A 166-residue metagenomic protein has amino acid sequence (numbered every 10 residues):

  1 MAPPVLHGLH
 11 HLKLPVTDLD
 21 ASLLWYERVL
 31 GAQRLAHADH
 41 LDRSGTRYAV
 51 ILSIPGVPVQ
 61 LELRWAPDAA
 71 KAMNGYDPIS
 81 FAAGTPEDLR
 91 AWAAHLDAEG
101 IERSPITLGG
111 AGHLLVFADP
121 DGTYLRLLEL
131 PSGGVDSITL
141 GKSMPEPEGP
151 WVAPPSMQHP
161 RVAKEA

Functional and structural regions predicted by a protein language model:
M1-A2, R64-A69: Short beta-strand/turn micro-motifs at beta-sheet edges
A2-V5, A93-A166: Vicinal oxygen chelate
P4, K13-Q60: Core segments of cupin and vicinal oxygen chelate
G8-T17, V50-P55, A69-H95, H113-A118: Vicinal oxygen chelate
L35-A38, R64, I106-T107: Solvent-exposed beta-strand sheet faces enriched in polar/charged residues
H40-S44, A69-A70, T107-G110: A short beta-turn/loop motif at secondary-structure boundaries
L61-R64, R126: Conserved beta-strand in the GNAT
